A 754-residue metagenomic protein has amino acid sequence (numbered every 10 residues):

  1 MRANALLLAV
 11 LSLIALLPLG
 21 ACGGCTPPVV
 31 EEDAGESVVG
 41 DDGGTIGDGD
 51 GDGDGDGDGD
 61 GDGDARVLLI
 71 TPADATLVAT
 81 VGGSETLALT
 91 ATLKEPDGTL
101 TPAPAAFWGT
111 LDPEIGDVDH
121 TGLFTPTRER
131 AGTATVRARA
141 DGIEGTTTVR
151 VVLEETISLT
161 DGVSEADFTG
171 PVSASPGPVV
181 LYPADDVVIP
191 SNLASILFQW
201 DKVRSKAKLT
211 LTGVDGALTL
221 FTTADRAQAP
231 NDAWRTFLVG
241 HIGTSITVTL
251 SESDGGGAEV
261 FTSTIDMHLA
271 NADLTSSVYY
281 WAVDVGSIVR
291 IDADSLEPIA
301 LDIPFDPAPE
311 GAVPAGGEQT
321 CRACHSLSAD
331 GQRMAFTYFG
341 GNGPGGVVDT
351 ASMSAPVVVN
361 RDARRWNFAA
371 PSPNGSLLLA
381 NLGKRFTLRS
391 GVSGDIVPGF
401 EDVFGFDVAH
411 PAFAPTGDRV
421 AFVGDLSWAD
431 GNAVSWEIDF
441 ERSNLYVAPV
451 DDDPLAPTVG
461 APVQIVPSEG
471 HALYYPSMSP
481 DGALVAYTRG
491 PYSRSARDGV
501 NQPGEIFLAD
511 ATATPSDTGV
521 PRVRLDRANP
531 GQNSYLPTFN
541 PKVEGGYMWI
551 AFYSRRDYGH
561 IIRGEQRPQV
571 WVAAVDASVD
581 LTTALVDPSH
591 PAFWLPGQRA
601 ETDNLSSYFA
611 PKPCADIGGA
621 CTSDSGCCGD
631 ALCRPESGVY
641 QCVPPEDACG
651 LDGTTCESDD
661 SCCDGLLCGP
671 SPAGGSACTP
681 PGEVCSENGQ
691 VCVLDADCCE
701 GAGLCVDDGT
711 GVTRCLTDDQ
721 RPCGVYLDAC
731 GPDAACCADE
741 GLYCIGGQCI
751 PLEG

Functional and structural regions predicted by a protein language model:
M1-C22: Sec-dependent bacterial lipoprotein signal peptides
G20-I70, D74-T80, D112-E114, D119-G122 (+2 more regions): Ser/Thr-rich, Pro/Gly/Ala-heavy low-complexity intrinsically disordered linkers and tails of secreted extracellular
G40, E95, D119, P126 (+15 more regions): Acidic surface patches and DE-rich sequence motifs
G63-L159, R204-K206, A229: Extracytoplasmic soluble-region selector
L69-T80, D161-F168, L181-D186, T655-C656 (+2 more regions): Short, solvent-exposed loop/edge segments of extracellular or virion-exposed proteins
P96-T99, G122, G257, L296 (+6 more regions): Detector for glycine-centered tight turns/loop "hinges" at secondary-structure junctions
L153-S623, C628-G629, S637-P645: Sequence signature of WD/YWTD-type beta-propeller architectures
C614-G754: Secreted, cysteine-rich disulfide-bonded mini-domains of extracellular proteins
